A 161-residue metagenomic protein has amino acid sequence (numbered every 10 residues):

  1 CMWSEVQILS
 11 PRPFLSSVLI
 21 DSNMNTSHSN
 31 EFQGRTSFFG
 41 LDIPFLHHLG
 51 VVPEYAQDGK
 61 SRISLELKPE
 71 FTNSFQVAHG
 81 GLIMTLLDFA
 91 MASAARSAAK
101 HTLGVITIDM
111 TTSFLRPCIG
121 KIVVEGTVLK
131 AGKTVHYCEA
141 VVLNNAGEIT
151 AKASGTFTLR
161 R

Functional and structural regions predicted by a protein language model:
L15-R161: Terminal targeting signals and extreme-terminal segments of soluble enzymes
